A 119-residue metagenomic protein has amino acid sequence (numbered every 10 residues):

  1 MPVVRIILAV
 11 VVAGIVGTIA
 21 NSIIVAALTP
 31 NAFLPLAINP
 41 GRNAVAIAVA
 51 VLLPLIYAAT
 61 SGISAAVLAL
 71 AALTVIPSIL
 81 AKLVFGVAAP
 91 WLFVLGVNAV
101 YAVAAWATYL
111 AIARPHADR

Functional and structural regions predicted by a protein language model:
M1-R119: Juxtamembrane/disordered regions of integral membrane proteins
